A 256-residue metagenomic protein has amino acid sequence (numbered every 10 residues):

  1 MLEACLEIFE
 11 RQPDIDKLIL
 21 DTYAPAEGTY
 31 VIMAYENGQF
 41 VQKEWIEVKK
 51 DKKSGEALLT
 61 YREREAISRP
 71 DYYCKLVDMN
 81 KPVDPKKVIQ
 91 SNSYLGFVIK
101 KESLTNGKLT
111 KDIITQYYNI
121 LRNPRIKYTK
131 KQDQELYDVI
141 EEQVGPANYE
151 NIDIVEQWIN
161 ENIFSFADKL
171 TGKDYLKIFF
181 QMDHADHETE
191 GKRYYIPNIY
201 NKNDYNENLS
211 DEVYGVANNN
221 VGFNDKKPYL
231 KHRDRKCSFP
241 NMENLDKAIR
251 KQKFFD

Functional and structural regions predicted by a protein language model:
M1-Y200: Conserved small-residue
D204-D256: Domain-exit/linker segments immediately C-terminal to small folded modules
